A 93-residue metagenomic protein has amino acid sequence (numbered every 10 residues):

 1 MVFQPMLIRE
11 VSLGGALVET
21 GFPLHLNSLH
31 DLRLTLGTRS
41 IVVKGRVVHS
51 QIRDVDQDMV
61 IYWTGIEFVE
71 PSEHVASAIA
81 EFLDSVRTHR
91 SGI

Functional and structural regions predicted by a protein language model:
M1-I93: Structured alpha-helical
